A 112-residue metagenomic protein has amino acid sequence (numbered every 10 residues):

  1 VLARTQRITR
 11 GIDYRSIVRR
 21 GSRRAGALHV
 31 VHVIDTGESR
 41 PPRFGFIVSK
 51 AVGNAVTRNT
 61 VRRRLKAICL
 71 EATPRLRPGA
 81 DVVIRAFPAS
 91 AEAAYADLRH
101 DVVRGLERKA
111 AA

Functional and structural regions predicted by a protein language model:
V1-A112: Positively charged, solvent-exposed patches that mediate nucleic-acid binding
